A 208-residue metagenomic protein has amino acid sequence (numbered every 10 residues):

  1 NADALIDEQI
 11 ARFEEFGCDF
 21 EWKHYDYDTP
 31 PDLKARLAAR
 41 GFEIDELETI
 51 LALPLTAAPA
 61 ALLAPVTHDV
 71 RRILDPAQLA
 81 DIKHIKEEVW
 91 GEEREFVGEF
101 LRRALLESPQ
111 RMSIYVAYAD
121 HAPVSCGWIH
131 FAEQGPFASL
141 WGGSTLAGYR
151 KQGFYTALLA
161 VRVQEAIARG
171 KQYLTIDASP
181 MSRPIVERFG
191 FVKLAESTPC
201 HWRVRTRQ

Functional and structural regions predicted by a protein language model:
A2-I10, W141-A147, K151-Q164, A168 (+2 more regions): Conserved acetyl-CoA-binding loop-helix of GNAT-fold acetyltransferases
A2-Q78, I176, T198-W202: Acyl-donor-binding surface of acyltransferase catalytic domains
F16-G17, I85-F96: Helix-loop element at the rim of GNAT/NAT acetyltransferase active sites that forms part of the acceptor-substrate
C18-F20, Q172, V192: Short acidic/polar active-site loop segments enriched in Thr and Asp
F42-E43, T49-P65, V89, V116-A119 (+3 more regions): Terminal substrate-recognition subdomain of acyl/acetyltransferases
I82-K86, L101: Hydrophobic alpha-helical core bundles mediating ligand binding, dimerization, or RNAP-core interactions
E93-G148: A conserved beta-strand-loop-helix scaffold within acyl/acetyltransferase catalytic domains
